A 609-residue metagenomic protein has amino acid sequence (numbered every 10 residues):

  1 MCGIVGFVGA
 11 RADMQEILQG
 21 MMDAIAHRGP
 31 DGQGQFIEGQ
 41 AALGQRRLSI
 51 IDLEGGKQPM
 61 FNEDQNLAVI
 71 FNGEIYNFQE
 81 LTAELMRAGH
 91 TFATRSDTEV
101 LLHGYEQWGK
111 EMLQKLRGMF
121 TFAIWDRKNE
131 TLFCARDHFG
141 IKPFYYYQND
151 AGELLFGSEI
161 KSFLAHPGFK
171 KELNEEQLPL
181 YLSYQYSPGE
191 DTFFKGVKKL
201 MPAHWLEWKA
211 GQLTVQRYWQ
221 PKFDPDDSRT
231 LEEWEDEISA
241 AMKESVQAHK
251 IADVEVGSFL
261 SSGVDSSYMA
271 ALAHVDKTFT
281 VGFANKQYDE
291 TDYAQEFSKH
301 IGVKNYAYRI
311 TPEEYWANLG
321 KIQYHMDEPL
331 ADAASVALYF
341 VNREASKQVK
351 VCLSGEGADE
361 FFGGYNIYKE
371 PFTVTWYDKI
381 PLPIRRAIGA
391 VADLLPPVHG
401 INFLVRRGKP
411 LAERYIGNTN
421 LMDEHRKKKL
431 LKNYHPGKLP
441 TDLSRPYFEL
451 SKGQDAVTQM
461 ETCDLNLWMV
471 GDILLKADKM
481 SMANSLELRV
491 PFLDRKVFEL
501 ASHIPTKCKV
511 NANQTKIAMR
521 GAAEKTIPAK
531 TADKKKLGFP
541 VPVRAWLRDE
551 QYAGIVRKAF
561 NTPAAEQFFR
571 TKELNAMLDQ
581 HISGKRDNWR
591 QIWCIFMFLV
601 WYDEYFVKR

Functional and structural regions predicted by a protein language model:
M1-I4, A165, G196-P202, Q212 (+4 more regions): Adenosyl-5′-phosphate
M1-M326, L338, N342, E524-K525 (+3 more regions): Cysteine-centered catalytic environments shared across enzyme families
E16, L173, E233, E237 (+20 more regions): Generic recognition of stable, solvent-exposed alpha-helical segments in well-folded globular domains
E84, H166, F361-G364, L500: Residues that scaffold the ATP/ADP-binding catalytic core of kinase and kinase-like folds
I160, V374-T375, R520-G521: Acceptor-binding helix/loop patch of EC 2.4 sugar-transfer enzymes, predominantly nucleotide-sugar-dependent
G320-Y324, S346, Y368-E370, W546-R548: Short low-complexity, flexible loop/linker segments enriched in glycine and/or proline with clustered acidic
L330-D332: Acceptor-substrate binding/catalytic loop of class I
F340-V398, W468, L474-V497: Active-site adenylate/phosphate-handling loop in enzymes that bind or generate adenylated species
